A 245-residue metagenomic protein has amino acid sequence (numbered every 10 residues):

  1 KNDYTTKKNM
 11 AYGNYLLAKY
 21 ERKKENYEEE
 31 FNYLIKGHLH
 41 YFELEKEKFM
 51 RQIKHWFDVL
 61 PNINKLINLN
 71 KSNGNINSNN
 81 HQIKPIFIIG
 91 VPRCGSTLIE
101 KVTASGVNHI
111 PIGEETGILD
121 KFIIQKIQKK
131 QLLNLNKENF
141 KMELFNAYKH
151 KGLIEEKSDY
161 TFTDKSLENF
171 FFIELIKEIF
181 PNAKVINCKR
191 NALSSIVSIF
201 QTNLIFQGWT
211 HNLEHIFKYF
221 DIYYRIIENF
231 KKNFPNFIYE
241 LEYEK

Functional and structural regions predicted by a protein language model:
K1-K157: Alpha-helical solenoid repeat scaffolds of the TPR/TPR-like class and their adjacent stem/linker regions that mediate
H38, I112, T116-N134, E156-K245: PAPS-dependent sulfotransferase catalytic domain
